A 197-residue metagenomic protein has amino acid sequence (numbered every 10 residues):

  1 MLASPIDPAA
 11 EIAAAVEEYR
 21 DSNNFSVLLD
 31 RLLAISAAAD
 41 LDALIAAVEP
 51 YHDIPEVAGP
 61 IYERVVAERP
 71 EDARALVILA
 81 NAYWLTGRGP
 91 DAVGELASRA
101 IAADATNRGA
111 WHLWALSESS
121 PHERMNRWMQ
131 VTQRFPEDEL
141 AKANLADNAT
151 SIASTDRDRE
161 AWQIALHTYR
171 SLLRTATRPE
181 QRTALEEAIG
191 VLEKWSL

Functional and structural regions predicted by a protein language model:
M1-W84, E95, W195: N-terminal alpha-helical interaction modules that lie
A15, A43-A47, L79, W114 (+3 more regions): Structural register within alpha-helical repeat arrays
R20-S26, P50-I61, L85-R99, E118-Q130 (+1 more regions): Structural signature of tandem alpha-helical TPR/SEL1-like repeats, specifically the intra-repeat loop/turn
L28, A43, A75, A110 (+2 more regions): TPR alpha-solenoid repeat register
S36, P70, D104-A105, P136 (+1 more regions): Short coil turns that delineate tetratricopeptide repeat
V66-A67, S98-A102, Q130-E137, H167 (+1 more regions): Conserved structural position within tetratricopeptide repeats
L76-Y83, L96, W111-S117, K142-A149: TPR/Sel1-like alpha-solenoid repeat signature
H167-L197: Terminal, low-structured helical/coil segments at or just beyond the last alpha-helical repeat
